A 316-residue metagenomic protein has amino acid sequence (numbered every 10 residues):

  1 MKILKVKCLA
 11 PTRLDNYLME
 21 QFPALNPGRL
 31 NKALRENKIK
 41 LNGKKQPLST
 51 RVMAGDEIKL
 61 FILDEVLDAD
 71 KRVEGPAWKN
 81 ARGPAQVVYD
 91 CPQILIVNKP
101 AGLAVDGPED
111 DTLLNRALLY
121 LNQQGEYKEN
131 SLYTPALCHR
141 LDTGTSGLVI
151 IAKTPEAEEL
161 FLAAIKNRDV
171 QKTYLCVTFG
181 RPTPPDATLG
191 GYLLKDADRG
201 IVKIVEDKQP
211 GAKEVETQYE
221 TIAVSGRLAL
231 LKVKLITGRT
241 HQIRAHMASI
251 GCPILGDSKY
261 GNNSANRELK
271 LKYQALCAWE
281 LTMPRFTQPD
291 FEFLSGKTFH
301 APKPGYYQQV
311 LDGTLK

Functional and structural regions predicted by a protein language model:
M1-A197, V224, P302-L311: RNA pseudouridine synthases
M1-K32, D64, N80-A85, I201-K203 (+5 more regions): Pseudouridine synthases involved in rRNA/tRNA modification
G43, G226, L231-K234: Short histidine-centered loop motifs in beta-beta connectors
P47-R51, K232, Y273: Short, surface-exposed secondary-structure edge patches
L95, Y174, A229-L231, C277-W279: Short beta-strand micro-motifs in enzyme catalytic cores
K99-G102, D207-Q209, V233-I236: Secondary-structure transition/turn motif
V149-I151, K232, R244: Short, hydrophobic/aromatic-rich beta-strand segments within well-structured domains
Y174, L189, V215-T217, A229: Structural detector for hydrophobic anchor residues on beta-strands
